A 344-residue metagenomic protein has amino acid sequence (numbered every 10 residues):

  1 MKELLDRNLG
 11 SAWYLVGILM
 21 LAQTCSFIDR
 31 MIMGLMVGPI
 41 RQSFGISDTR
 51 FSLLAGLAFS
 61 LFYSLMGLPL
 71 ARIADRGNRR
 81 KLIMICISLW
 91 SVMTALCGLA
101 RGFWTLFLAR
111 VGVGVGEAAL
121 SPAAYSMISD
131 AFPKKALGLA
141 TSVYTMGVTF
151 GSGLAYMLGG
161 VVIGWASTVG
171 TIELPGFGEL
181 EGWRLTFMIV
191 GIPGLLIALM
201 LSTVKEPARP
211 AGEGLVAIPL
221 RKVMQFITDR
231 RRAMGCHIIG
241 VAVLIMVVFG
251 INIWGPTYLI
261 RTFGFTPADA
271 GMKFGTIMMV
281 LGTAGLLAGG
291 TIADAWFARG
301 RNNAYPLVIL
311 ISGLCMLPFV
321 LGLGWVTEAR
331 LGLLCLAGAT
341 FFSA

Functional and structural regions predicted by a protein language model:
K2-L9, E206-H237, T262: Juxtamembrane intracellular "pre-TM" segments in multi-pass secondary transporters
M33-G34, R232-L286, S343-A344: Extracytoplasmic gate region of multi-pass secondary transporters
G34-L65: Extracellular/periplasmic helix-loop-helix junction of adjacent transmembrane segments in MFS-like secondary
G45, N78, L99-T105, P133 (+1 more regions): Helix-breaking motifs and short loop linkers at transmembrane-helix boundaries and internal kinks in secondary membrane
L65-R101: Conserved MFS/SLC helix-loop-helix module at the cytosolic interface between two early adjacent transmembrane helices
A109-V148: Cytoplasmic helix-loop-helix junction between adjacent transmembrane helices in 12-TM secondary transporters
Y144, V148-S202: Helix-loop-helix hairpin linking two adjacent transmembrane segments in secondary transporters
A304-A344: C-terminal transmembrane helical hairpin of 12-TM major facilitator-type secondary transporters
